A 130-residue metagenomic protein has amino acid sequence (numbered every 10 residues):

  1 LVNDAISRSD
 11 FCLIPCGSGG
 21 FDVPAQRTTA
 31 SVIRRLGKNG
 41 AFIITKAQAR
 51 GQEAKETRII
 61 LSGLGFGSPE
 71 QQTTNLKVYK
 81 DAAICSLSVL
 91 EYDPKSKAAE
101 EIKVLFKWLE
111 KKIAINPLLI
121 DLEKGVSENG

Functional and structural regions predicted by a protein language model:
L1-G19: Inter-motif core of Ras-like GTPase G domains
R8-F11, L36-G40, G67: Short glycine-/polar-rich loops that comprise or flank the Walker A/P-loop and associated switch/sensor motifs
V23-K46: Conserved C-terminal guanine-recognition region of P-loop GTPase G domains, centered on the G4
R34-R35, R50-A54, G63-F66, K80 (+3 more regions): Class I S-adenosyl-L-methionine-dependent methyltransferase catalytic core
Q48, I59-L87: Beta-strand-loop-alpha "switch" segments that mediate conformational coupling across diverse proteins
S62-L64, K97, V104, E110 (+1 more regions): C-terminal accessory "lid"/substrate-recognition subdomains
A83-E101: C-terminal boundary of histidine-terminating zinc-finger modules
